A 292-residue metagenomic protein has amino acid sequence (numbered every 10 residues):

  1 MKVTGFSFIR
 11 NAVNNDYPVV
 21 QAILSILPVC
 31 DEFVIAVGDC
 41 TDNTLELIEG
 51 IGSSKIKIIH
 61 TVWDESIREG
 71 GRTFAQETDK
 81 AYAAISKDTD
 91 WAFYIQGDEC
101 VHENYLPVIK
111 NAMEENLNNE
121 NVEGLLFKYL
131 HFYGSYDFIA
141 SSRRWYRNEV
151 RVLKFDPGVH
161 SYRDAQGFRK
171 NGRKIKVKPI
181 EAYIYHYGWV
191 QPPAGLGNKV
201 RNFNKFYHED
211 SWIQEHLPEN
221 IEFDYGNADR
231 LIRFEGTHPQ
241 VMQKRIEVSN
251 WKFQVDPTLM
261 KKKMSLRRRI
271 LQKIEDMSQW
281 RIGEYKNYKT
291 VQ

Functional and structural regions predicted by a protein language model:
K2-S7, I26, E32-I35, I184: Hydrophobic targeting segments
V3-N11, D16-Q21, V37-Y94: Active-site-proximal specificity loops/subdomain of glycosyltransferases
I23, G52, I109-M113: Glycine-rich, phosphate-binding/catalytic loops in enzymes
P28, I51-S53, K87, N119-E120 (+2 more regions): Short, well-ordered coil/turn elements that cap or connect secondary structure elements
F33-V34, A92, L125: Hydrophobic residues within beta-strands of alpha/beta enzymes
F74-D79, H102-Q292: Catalytic-site signature of metal-activated, phosphate-bearing donor transferases, centered on the GT-A/GT-A-like
Q96-C100: The conserved acidic donor/metal-binding loop of glycosyltransferases
